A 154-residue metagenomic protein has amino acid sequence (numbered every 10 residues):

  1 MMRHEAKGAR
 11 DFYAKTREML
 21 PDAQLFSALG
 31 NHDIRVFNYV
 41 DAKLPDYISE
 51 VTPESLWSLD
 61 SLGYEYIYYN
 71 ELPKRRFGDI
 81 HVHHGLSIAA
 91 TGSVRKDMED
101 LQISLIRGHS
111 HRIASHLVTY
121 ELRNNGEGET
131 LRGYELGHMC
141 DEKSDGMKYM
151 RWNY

Functional and structural regions predicted by a protein language model:
M1-L59: Core catalytic region of metal-dependent phosphoesterases/phosphodiesterases, especially metallo-beta-lactamase-like
Y13-A14, Y68-E71, A90-R95: A generic local structural motif
R17-M19, K74, N125: A generic structural signal for short, solvent-exposed coil/turn residues that cap or connect secondary-structure
L20-D22, S61, F77, D100 (+1 more regions): Short, well-ordered coil/turn elements that cap or connect secondary structure elements
F26, E65-N70, H83, Y134: General small-molecule cofactor/ligand-binding pocket signal
R35, D60-G63, N125-G128: Short low-complexity stretches enriched in small and charged residues
Y47-D79: Metallo-beta-lactamase
D79-Y154: Conserved beta-sheet core of the metallophosphoesterase superfamily
